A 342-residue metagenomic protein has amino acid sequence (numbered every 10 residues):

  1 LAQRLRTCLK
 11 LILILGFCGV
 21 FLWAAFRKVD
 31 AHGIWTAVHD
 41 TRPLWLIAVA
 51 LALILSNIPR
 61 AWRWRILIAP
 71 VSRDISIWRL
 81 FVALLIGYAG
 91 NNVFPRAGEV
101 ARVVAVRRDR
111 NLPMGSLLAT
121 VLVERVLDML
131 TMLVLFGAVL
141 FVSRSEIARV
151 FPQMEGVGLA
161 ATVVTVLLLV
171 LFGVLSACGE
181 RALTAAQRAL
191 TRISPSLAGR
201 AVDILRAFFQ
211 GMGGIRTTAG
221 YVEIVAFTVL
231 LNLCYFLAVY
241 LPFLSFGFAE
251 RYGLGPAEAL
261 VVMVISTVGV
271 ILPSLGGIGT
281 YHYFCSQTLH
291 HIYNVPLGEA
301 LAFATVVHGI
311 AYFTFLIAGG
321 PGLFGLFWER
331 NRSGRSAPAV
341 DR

Functional and structural regions predicted by a protein language model:
L1-T36, I86-I193, I278-R342: Transmembrane helix-loop-helix hairpins in multi-pass inner-membrane proteins
R4, W35-R42, R73-I77, D109-P113 (+2 more regions): Helix-boundary and loop/linker segments of multi-pass membrane transporters
A48-A52, E223-L230, I265-G269: Alpha-helical transmembrane segments of MFS and MFS-like solute carriers/permeases
A52, I86-P95, L244-G247, V261-H282: Transmembrane alpha-helix interface/packing and boundary motifs in multi-pass membrane proteins, characterized by
A61-L85, S245-V262: Membrane-embedded helical hairpins/re-entrant loop segments and their flanking transmembrane helices within multi-pass
R79-A89, A186-F208: Juxtamembrane inter-helical linkers in multi-pass membrane proteins
R79-L85, L233-Y240, L254-V270, H282: Hydrophobic alpha-helical segments embedded in the membrane of multi-pass proteins
R200-G247, P256: Alpha-helical transmembrane segments and their immediate interhelical loop/hinge regions in multi-pass membrane
